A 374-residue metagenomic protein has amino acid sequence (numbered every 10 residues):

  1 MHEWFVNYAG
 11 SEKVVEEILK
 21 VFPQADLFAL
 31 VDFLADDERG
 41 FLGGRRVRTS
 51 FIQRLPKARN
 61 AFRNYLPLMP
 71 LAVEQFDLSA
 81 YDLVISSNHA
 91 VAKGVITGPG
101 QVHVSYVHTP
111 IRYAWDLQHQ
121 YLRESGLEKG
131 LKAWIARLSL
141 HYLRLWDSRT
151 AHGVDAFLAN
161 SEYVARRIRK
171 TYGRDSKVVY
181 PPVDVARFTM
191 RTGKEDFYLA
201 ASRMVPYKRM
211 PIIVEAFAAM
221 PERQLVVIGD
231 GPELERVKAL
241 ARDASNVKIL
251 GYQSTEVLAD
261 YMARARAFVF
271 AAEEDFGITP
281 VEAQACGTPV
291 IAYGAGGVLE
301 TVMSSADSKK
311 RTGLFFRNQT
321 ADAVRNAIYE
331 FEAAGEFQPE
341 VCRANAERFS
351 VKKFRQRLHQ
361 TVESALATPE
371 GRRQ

Functional and structural regions predicted by a protein language model:
V21-K93: Active-site donor-binding segments of glycosyltransferases and PAPS-dependent sulfotransferases
R112, A136-T189: Donor nucleotide-sugar binding/catalytic pocket of nucleotide-sugar-dependent glycosyltransferases
T189-V226: Conserved donor-binding/catalytic core segment of Leloir-type glycosyltransferases
E235-D260: Nucleotide-activated donor-binding/catalytic signature segment of Leloir-type glycosyltransferases, i.e., the conserved
A263-D275, T288: Acidic donor-binding loop of glycosyltransferase active sites
P289-G294, L299-V302: Short hydrophobic beta-strand element within catalytic cores of glycosyltransferases and related nucleotide-activated
L299-E330: Change "using UDP/GDP/dTDP sugars" to "using nucleotide sugars
Q319, A333-E363: A charged, aromatic-enriched C-terminal amphipathic alpha-helix characteristic of glycosyltransferases across folds
